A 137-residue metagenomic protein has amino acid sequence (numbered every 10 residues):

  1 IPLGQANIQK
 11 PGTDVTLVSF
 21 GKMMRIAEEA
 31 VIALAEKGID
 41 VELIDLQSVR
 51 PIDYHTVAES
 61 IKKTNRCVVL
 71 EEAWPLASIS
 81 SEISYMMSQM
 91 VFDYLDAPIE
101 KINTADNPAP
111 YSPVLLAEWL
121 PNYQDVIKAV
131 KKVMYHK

Functional and structural regions predicted by a protein language model:
I1-K137: Thiamine diphosphate
